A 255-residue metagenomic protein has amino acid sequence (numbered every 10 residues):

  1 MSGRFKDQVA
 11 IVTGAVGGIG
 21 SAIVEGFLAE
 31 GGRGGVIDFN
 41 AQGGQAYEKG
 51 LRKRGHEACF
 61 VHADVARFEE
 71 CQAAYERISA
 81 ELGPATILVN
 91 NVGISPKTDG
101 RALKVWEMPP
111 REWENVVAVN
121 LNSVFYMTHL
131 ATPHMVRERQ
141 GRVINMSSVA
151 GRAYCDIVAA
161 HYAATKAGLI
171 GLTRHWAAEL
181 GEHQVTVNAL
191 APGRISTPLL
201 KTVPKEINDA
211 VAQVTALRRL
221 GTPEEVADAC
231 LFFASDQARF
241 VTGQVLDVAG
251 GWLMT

Functional and structural regions predicted by a protein language model:
S2, D99, A153, L231 (+1 more regions): Short C-terminal tail/terminal secondary-structure segment of NAD(P)H-dependent dehydrogenase/reductase domains
V16-G17: Conserved glycine-rich cofactor-binding loop
T86, I94, W106-Y126, Q140 (+3 more regions): Catalytic Tyr-X3-Lys loop
D99-V105, P109-V117, L200, V211: Substrate-binding pocket helix/loop in short-chain dehydrogenase/reductase
T128, T165, T173: Active-site helix of classical SDR
P133, R152, A177-E179, R239: Alpha-helical segment proximal to the catalytic Tyr-Lys
S148: Residue(s) in the substrate-gating loop at a strand-loop-helix junction that position the organic substrate next
G181, T186, V241-G243: Short, small/polar-rich loop/turn modules that mediate ligand/substrate recognition or access, typified
